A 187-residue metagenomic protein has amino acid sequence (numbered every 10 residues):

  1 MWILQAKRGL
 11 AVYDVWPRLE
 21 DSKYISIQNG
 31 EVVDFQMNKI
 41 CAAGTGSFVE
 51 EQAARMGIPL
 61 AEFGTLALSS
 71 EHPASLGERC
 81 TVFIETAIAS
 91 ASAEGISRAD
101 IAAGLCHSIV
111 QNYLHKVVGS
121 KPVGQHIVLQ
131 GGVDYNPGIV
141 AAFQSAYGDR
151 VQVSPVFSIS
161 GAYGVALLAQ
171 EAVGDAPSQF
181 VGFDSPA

Functional and structural regions predicted by a protein language model:
M1, D14-L19, M37-G44, G104-C106 (+2 more regions): Active-site nucleophile and cofactor-binding loops and adjacent substrate-binding regions of central metabolic enzymes
M1-P17, Y24-G30, L114, V118 (+1 more regions): Conserved phosphate-binding catalytic cores of ATP/NTP-utilizing and phosphoryl-transfer enzymes
W2-I3, G46-E50, A54, S154-P186: Glycine-rich phosphate-binding/hydrolytic loop that grips phosphoryl groups
P17-N29, R79-T86, V133-G148: Acidic-glycine-rich active-site phosphate/pyrophosphate-binding loop
N29, V33-H72, L167-E171: Glycine-rich phosphate-binding loop plus the immediately following alpha-helix
P59-S90, S178-P186: Internal, active-site/partner-interface "lid" segment
I84-H115: Adenine-nucleotide phosphate-binding core of ATP-dependent small-molecule kinases
V117-A146, V156-G161: Glycine-rich phosphate-binding loops at beta-strand->alpha-helix junctions
